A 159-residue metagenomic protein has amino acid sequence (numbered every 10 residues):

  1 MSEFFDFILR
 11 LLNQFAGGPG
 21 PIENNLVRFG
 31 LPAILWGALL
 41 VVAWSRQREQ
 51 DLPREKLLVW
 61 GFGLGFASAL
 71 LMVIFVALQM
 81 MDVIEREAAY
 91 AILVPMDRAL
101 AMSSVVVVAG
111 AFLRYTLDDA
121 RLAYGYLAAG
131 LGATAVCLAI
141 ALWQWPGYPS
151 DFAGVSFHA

Functional and structural regions predicted by a protein language model:
M1-E23: Short, strongly hydrophobic alpha-helical membrane anchors
S2, D6, V73-D82, W145-P146: Membrane-helix interface motif
G18-L39, L52-T134, G154-H158: Individual alpha-helical transmembrane segments in multi-pass integral membrane proteins
W36, W44, W60, W143-W145: A residue-identity detector for tryptophan
L39, Q47, G63, P146-Y148: Enriched - but not universal
S45-P53: Membrane-interface extramembranous regions at the lipid-water interface
R46, L113-L117, A139-W145: Hydrophobic alpha-helical transmembrane segments
G132-G154: Membrane-helix boundary elements
